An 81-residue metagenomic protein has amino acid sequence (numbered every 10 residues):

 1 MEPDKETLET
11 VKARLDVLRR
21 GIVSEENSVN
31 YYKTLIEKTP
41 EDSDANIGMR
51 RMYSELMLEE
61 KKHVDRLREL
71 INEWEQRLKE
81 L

Functional and structural regions predicted by a protein language model:
M1-L81: Non-heme di-metal
